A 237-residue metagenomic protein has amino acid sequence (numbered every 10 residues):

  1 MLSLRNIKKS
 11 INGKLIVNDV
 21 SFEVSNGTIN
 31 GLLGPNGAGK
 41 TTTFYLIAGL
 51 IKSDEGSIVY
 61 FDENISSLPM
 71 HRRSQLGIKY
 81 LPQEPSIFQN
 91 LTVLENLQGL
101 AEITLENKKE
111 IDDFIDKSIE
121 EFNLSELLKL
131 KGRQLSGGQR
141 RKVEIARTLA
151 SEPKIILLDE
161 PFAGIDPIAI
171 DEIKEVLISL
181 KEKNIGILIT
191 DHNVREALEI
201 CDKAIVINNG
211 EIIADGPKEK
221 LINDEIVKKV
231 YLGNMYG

Functional and structural regions predicted by a protein language model:
L2-L4, V17: Conserved structural motif at the start of ABC-family nucleotide-binding domains
L33-P35: The feature captures the beta-strand-to-loop junction immediately N-terminal to the Walker
G56-N64, L76: Conserved ABC transporter NBD signature motif
Q98, K109-L127, K174-I178, I226: Conserved ABC ATPase "signature" region
K131-L135, Q139: Conserved ABC ATPase signature
E152: Conserved catalytic motifs of ABC-family nucleotide-binding domains
I156-D159: Catalytic Walker B motif of ABC-type/P-loop ATPase nucleotide-binding domains
